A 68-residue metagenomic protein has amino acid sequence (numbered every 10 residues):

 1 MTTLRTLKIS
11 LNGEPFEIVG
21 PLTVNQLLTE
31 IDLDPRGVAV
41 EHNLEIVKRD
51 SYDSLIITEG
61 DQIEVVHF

Functional and structural regions predicted by a protein language model:
M1-F68: Ubiquitin-like/PB1-type beta-grasp interaction modules and other compact soluble beta-rich domains
